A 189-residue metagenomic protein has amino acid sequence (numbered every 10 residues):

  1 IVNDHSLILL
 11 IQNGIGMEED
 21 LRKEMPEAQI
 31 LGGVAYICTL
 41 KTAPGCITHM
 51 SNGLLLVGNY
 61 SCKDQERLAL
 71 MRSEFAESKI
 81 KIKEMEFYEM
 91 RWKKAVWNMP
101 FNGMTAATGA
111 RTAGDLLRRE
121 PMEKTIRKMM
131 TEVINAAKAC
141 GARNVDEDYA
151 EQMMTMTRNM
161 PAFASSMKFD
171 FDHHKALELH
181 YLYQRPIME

Functional and structural regions predicted by a protein language model:
I1-C46: Rossmann-like NAD(P)(H) cofactor-binding subdomain of soluble oxidoreductases
S6-L10, M122, K175: Short secondary-structure transition/capping motifs
E24-Q29, P44-P100, M104-D146: Internal alpha-helical scaffold of NAD(P)-dependent oxidoreductase catalytic cores
V34, F87-E89, A164-S165: Short hydrophobic "helix-edge" motifs at membrane interfaces and signal-peptide entry regions
T39, M90-W92, M153-M154: Short secondary-structure capping/turn micro-motifs that flank functional sites
E66, A76, K124-E189: NAD(P)-dependent Rossmann-like dehydrogenase/reductase catalytic/cofactor-binding core
